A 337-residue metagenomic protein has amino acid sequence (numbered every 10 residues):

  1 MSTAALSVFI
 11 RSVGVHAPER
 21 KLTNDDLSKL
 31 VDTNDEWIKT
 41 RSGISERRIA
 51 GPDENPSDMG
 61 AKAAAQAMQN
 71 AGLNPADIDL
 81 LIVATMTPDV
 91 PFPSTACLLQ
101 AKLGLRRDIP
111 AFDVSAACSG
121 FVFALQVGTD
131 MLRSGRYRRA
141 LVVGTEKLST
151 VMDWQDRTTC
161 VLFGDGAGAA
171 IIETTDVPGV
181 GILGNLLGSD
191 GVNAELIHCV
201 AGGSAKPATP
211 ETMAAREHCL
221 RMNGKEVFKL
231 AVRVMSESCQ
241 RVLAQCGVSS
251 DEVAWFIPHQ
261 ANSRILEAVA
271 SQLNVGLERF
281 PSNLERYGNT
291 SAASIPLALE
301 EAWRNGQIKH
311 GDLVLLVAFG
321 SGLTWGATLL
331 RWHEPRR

Functional and structural regions predicted by a protein language model:
M1-P52, D156-K229, R233, E237 (+1 more regions): Condensing-enzyme catalytic core mediating Claisen C-C bond formation in acyl metabolism
I10-S12, I38, A67, I78-L81 (+8 more regions): Buried hydrophobic positions in well-ordered alpha/beta secondary-structure cores of metabolic enzymes
H16, A84-V90, A116-F121, G144-S149 (+4 more regions): Acidic, glycine-rich active-site loops and adjacent beta-strand->loop/helix elements that engage anionic groups
W37-D58, T85-A140, A270-L299: Conserved catalytic cysteine-centered active-site region of acyl-thioester-dependent Claisen-condensing enzymes
A63-D79, E237-A254, A302-Q307: Phosphate/pyrophosphate-binding loops at sites that engage ATP/ADP/AMP, CoA/4′-phosphopantetheine, polyphosphate
R133-A167: Flexible, glycine-rich active-site loops centered on histidine and acidic residues that chelate a metal or position
A231-S236, S250-L273: Active-site pocket-lining segment
L297-V317, L323-R337: Catalytic phosphate/nucleotide-handling subdomain of diverse soluble enzymes
